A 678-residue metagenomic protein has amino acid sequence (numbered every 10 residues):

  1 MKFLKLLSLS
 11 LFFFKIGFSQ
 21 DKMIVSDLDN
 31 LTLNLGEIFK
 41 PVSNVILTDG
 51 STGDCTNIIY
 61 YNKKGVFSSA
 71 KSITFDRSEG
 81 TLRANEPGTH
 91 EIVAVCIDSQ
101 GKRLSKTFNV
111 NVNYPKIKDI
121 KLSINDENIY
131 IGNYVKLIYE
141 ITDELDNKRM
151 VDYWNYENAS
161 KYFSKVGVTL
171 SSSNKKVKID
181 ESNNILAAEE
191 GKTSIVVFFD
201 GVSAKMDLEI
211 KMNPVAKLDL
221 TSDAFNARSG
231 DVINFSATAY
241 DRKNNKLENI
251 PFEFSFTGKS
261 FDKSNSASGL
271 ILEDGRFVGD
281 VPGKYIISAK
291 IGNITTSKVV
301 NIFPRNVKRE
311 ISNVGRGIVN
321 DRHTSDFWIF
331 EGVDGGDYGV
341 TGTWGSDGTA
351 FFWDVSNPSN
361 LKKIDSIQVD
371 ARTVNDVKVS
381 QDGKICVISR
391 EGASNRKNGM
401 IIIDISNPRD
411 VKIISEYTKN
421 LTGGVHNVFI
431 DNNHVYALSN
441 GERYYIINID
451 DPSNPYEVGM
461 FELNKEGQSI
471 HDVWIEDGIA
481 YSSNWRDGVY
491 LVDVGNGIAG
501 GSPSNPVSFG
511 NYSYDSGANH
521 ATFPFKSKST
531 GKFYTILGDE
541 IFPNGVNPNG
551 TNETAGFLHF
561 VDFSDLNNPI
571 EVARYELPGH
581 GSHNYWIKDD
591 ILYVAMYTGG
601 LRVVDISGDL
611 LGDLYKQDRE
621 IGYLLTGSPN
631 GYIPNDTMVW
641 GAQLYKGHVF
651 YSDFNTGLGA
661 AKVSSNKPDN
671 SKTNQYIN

Functional and structural regions predicted by a protein language model:
M1-D21: Bacterial Sec-dependent N-terminal signal peptides
Q20-V307: Extracytoplasmic soluble-region selector
K217, T221-A224, S264, G269 (+1 more regions): Feature marking well-ordered beta-strand scaffolds used for ligand recognition
